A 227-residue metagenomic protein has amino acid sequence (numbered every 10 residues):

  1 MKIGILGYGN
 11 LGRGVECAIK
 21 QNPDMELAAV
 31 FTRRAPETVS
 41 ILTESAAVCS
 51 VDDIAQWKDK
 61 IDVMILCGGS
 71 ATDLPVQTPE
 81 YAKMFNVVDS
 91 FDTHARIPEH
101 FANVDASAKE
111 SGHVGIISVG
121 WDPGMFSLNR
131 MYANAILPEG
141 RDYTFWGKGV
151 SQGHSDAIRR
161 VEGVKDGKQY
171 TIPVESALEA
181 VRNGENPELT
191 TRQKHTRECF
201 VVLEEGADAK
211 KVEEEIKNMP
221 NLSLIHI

Functional and structural regions predicted by a protein language model:
M1-I3: Extreme N-terminal starter segment of soluble prokaryotic enzymes
L6, G14, Y132-I225: Active-site-lining helix/loop region of Rossmann-like oxidoreductase modules
L11: Hydrophobic/small residue at the entry helix of a nucleotide-binding pocket
N22-L42: NAD(P)-binding Rossmann-fold cofactor-contacting core
S45-K60: Short acidic low-complexity segments
I54-W57, A71-S90: Rossmann-fold NAD(P) dinucleotide-binding segment
V63-L66, V88: N-terminal Rossmann-like NAD(P) cofactor-binding module of classical short-chain dehydrogenase/reductase
F91-V114: Rossmann-fold NAD(P)-binding glycine/threonine-rich loop
